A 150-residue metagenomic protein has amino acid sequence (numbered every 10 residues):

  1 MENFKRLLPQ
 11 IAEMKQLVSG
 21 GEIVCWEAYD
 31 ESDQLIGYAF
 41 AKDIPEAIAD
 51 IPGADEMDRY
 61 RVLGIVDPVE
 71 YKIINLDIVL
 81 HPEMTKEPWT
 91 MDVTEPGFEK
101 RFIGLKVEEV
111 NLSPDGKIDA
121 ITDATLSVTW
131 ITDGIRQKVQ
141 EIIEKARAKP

Functional and structural regions predicted by a protein language model:
M1-P150: Flexible, solvent-exposed loop/hinge segments and secondary-structure transition points
